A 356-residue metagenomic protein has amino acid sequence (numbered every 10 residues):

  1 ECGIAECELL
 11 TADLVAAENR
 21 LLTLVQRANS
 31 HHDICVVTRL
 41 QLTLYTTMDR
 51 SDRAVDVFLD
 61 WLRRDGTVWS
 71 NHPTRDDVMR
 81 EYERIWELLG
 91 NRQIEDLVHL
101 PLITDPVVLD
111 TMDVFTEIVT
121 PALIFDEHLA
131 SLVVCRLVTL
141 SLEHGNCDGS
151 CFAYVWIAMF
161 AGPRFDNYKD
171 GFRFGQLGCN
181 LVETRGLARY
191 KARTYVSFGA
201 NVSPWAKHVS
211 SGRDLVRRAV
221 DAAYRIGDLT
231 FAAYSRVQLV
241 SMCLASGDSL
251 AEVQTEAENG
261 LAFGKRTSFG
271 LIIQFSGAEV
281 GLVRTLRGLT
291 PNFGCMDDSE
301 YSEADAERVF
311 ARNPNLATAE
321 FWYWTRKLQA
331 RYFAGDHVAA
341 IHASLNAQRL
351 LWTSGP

Functional and structural regions predicted by a protein language model:
C2, R39, T116, C135 (+6 more regions): TPR/TPR-like alpha-solenoid signature
E8, T38-Y45, P121-A122, Y154 (+5 more regions): Residue at a conserved register position within TPR or TPR-like alpha-solenoid repeats
E8, V25-A28, Y45, D65 (+7 more regions): Eukaryotic all-alpha helical interaction scaffolds
L14, S51, E127-H128, C147 (+5 more regions): TPR-repeat structural position
L22, D52, D56-L59, C135-V138 (+7 more regions): Alpha-solenoid helical repeat scaffolds
V36-R39, D113, F152-A153, R193-Y195 (+4 more regions): Residue register of alpha-helical TPR repeats
T46-L132, L244-R326, A330-G335, W352-P356: Amphipathic helix-loop-helix modules that constitute alpha-helical solenoid scaffolds
